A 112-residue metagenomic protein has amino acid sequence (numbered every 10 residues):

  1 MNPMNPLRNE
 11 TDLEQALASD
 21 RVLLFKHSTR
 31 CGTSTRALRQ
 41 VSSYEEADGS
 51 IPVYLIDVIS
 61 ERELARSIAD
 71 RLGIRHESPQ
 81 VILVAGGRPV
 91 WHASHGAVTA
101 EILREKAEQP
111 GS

Functional and structural regions predicted by a protein language model:
M1-R21, S112: N-terminal leader/targeting and pre-domain segments
E14-A47: Local sequence-structure signature of Cys/Sec-based thiol-disulfide redox active-site neighborhoods
K26, S50-S67: Thiol-based oxidoreductase modules, predominantly thioredoxin-like and allied folds used for disulfide exchange
R36-A37, L64, H95: Residues at alpha-helix caps and immediate loop-helix transition turns in enzyme cores, especially N- and C-cap
L72-R75: Short loop/turn motifs at secondary-structure junctions and domain boundaries
E77, L83-S112: Non-catalytic, surface beta->alpha helical segment in thiol-disulfide oxidoreductase systems
